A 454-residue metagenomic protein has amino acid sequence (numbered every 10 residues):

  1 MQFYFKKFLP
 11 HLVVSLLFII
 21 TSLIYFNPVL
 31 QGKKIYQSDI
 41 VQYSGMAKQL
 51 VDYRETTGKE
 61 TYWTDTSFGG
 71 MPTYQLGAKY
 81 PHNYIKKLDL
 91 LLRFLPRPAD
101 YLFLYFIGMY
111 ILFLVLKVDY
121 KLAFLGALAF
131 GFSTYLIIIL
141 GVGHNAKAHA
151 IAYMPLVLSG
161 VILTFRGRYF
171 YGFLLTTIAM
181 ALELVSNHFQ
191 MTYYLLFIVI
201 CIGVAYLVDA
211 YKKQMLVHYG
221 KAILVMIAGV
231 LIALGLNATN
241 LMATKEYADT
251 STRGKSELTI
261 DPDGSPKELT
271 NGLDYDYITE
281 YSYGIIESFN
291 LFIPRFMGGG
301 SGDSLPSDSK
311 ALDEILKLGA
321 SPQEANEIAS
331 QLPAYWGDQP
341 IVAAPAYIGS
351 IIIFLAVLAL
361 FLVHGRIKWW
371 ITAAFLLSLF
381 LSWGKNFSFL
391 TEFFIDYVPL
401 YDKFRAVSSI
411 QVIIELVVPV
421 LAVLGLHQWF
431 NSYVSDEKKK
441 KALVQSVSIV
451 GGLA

Functional and structural regions predicted by a protein language model:
M1-F8, L163-F173, Y206-K221, H364-G365 (+2 more regions): Membrane-interface junctions at the ends of membrane-embedded or membrane-associated helices
M1-Y25, K221-V230, V357, V447-G451: Start-transfer (signal-anchor) and selected internal transmembrane alpha helices of multi-pass inner/ER membrane
K7, Y211-L224, K310-S330, L355-K385 (+1 more regions): Membrane-interface helix-loop-helix junctions at transmembrane boundaries of multi-pass membrane enzymes, predominantly
I19-L112, L128-I151, P266-I348, L381-T391 (+1 more regions): Membrane-interface coil-to-helix junctions
P96-K117, L122, V342-L377: Selective detector of the "anchor" transmembrane alpha-helix that sits immediately C-terminal
I107, I111, L156-L163, V199-L207 (+4 more regions): Transmembrane alpha-helices and membrane-interface helical segments of multi-pass integral membrane enzymes
G108-V115, K121-A210, A222-T244, V450: Membrane-embedded helix bundles of polyisoprenyl
Y219-Y283: Polar, glycine-rich mid-to-C-terminal structural blocks that act as macromolecule-binding/assembly scaffolds
